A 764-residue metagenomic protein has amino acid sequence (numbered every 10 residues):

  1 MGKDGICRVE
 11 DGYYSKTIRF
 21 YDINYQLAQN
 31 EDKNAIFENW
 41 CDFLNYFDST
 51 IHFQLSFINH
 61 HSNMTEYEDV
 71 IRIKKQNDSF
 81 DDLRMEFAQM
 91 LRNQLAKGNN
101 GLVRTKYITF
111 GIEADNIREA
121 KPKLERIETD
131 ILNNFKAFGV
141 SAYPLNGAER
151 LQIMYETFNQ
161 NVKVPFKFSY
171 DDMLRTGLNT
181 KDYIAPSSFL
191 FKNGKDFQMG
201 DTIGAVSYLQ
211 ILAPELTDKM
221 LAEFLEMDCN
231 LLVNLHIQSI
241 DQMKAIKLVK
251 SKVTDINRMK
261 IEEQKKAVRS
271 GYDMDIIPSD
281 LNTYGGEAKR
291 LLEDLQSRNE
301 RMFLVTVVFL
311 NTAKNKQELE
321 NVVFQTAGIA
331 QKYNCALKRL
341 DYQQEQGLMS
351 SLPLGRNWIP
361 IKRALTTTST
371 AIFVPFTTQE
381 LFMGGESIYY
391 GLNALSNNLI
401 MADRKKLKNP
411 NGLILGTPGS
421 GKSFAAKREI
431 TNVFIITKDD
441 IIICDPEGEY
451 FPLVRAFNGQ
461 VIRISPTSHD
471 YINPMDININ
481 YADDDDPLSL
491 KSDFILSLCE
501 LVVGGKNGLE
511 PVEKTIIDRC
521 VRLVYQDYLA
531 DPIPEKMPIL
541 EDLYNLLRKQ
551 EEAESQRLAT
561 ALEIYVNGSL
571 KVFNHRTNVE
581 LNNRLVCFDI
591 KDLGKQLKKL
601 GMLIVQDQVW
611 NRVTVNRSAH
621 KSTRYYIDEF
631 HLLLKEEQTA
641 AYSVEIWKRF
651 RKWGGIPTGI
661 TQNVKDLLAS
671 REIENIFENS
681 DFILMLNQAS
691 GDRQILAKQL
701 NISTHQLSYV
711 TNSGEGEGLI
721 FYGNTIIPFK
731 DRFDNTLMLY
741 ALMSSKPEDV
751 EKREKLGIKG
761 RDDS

Functional and structural regions predicted by a protein language model:
M1-T378: Extended, folded cores of ATP/NTP-driven motor/assembly subunits in large transport and secretion machines
I23, N30-S49, S56, H60 (+12 more regions): P-loop NTPase motor domains
I414: Hydrophobic anchor at the beta1->P-loop junction of P-loop NTPases
K422: Conserved lysine of the Walker
A425: Hydrophobic positions on the alpha1 helix immediately C-terminal to the Walker A/P-loop
N432-I442: Post-Walker A helix-loop "phosphate-sensing" segment adjacent to the P-loop in P-loop NTPases
N458-I462, E672-M685: A short helix-turn-beta junction within AAA+ P-loop NTPase domains corresponding to the substrate/partner-engaging
L700-L756: Conserved P-loop NTPase
